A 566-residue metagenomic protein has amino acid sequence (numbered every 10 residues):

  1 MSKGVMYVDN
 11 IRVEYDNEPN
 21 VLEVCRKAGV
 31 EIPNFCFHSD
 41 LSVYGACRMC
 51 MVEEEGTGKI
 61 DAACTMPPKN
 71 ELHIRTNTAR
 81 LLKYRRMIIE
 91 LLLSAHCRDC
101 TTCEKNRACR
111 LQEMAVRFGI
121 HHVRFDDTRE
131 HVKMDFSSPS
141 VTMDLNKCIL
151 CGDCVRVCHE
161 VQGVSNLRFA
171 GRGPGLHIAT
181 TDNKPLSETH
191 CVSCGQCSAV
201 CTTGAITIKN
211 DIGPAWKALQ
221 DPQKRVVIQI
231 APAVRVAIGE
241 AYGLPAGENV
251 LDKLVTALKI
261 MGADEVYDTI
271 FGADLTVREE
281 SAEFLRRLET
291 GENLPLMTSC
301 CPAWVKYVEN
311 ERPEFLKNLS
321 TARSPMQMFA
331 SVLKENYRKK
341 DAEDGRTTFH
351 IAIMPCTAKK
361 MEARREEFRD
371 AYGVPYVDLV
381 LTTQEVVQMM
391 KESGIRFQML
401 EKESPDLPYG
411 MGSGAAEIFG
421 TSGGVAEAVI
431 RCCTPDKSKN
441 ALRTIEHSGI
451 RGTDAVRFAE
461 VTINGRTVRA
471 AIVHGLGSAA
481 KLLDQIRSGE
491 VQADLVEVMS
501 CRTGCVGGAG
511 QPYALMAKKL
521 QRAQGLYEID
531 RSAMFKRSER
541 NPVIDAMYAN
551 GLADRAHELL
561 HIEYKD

Functional and structural regions predicted by a protein language model:
S2-I11: Eukaryote-biased recognition of intrinsically disordered, low-complexity regulatory segments
N10-R12, T101, M134, S187 (+2 more regions): A generic secondary-structure micro-motif detector that highlights 1-2 residue hydrophobic/ambivalent hotspots embedded
R12, N17-R85, L93, K209-D566: Iron-sulfur-associated redox domains of electron-transfer enzymes in respiratory and anaerobic energy metabolism
R48-S193, A199, I206-R225: Fe-S ferredoxin-like electron-transfer domains and their immediately adjacent linker/connector regions across
